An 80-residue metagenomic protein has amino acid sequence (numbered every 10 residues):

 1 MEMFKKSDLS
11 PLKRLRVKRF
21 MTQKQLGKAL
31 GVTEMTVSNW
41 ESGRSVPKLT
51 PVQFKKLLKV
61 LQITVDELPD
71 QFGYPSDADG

Functional and structural regions predicted by a protein language model:
M1-K18: A short, Lys/Arg-rich alpha-helix, primarily the initiator
E2, K59, D66-G80: Short, charged recognition helix plus adjacent turn of helix-turn-helix-like nucleic-acid-binding domains
L12, L26-G27, V37-W40: Conserved hydrophobic/aromatic packing and binding residues within compact polymer-binding modules
K13, K24, K55: Residues within the helices of the helix-turn-helix
R16, G27, L58: The alpha-helix within a helix-turn-helix
T22, T33-T36, T64: Short coil turns linking two alpha-helices in DNA-binding domains
V32-P47: Recognition helix of helix-turn-helix/homeodomain-like DNA-binding domains that insert into the DNA major groove
R44-L58: Short, basic-rich loop-to-helix N-cap that marks the start of a DNA-contacting helix
